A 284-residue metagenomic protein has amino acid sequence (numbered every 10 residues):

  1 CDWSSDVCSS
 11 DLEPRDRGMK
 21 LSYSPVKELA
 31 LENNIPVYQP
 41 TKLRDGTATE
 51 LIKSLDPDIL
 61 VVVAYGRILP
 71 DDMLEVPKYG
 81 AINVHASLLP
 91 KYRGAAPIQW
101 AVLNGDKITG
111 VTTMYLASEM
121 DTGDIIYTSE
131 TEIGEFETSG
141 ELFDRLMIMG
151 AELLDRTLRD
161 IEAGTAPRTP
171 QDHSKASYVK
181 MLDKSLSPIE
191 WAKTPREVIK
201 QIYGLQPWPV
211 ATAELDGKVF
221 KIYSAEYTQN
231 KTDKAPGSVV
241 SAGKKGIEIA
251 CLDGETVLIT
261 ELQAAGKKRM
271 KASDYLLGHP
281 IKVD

Functional and structural regions predicted by a protein language model:
C1-S9: Short, small-residue-biased leader/transition segments that mark boundaries at the very start of proteins
S5, E13, P36-L55, L60 (+1 more regions): Internal alpha/beta domain cores that form substrate/cofactor-binding pockets in large enzymes and binding proteins
D11-E28: Glycine-rich phosphate-binding loop and adjoining beta1-alpha1-beta2 segment of Rossmann-like nucleotide-binding folds
Y23-V37, V62: Short, structured active-site "lid" loops
I59, V63-Y178: Donor/substrate-binding cores of folate-linked one-carbon enzymes
R156-E214: Active-site-lining helix/loop region of Rossmann-like oxidoreductase modules
A192-D284: An anion-binding loop in the catalytic cleft
